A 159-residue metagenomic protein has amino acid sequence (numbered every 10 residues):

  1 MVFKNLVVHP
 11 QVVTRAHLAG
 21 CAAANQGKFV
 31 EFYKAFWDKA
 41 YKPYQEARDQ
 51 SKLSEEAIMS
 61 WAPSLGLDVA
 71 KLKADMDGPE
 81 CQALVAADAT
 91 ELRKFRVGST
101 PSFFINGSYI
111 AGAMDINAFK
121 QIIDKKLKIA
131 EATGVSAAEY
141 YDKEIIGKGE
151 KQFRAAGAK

Functional and structural regions predicted by a protein language model:
M1-P63, K125, I129-K159: Structural alpha/beta surface segment adjacent to cysteine/selenocysteine redox centers across thiol/disulfide enzymes
E56-K159: C-terminal cap of thioredoxin/glutaredoxin-like
